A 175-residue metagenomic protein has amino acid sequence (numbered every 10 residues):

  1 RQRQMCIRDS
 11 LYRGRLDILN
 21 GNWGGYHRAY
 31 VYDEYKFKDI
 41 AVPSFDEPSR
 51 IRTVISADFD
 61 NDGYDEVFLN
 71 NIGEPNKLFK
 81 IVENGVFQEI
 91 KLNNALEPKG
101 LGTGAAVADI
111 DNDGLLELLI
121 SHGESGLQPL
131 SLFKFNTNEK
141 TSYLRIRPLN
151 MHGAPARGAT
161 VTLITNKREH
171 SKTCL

Functional and structural regions predicted by a protein language model:
Q2-I7: Short, small-residue-biased leader/transition segments that mark boundaries at the very start of proteins
D9-R15, A57-Y64, V82-E83, A108-E117 (+1 more regions): Calcium-coordinating acidic loop motifs
D17-N22, E66-N71, L118-H122: Hydrophobic beta-strand segments that make up the repeating blades of beta-propeller and related beta-repeat
W23-G24, I72-G73, A156: Short proline/glycine-enriched turn/loop motifs at strand-loop junctions of beta-rich domains
G25-I40, E74-I90, G126-T141: Beta-propeller blade repeat segments, especially FG-GAP/WD-type strand-to-loop junctions in 6- to 7-bladed propeller
E47-P48, P98: Conserved loop/turn at the beginning of each blade in beta-propeller domains
R52-S56, D60-G73: Loop/turn-rich, solvent-exposed surfaces of beta-rich toroidal or solenoidal domains
V86-L175: Gly/Ser/Thr/Pro-enriched helix-cap/hinge segments flanking short amphipathic alpha-helices
